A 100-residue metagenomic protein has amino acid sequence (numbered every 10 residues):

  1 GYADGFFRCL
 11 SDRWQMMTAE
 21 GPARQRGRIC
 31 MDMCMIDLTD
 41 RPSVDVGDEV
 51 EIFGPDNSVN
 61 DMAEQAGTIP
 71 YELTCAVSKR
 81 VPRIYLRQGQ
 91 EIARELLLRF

Functional and structural regions predicted by a protein language model:
G1-F100: Active-site anion/phosphate-binding pocket segments in diverse small-molecule metabolic enzymes
